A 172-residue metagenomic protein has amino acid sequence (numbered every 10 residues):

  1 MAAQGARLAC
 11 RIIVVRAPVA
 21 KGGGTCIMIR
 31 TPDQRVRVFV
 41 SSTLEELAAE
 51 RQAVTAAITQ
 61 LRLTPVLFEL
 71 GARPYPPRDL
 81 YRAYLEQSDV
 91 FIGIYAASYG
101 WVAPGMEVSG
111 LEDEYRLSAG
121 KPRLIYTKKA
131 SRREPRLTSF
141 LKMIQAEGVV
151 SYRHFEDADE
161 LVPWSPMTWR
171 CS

Functional and structural regions predicted by a protein language model:
M1-I27: N-terminal amphipathic/basic-hydrophobic helices that include classical n-h-c signal peptides and signal-anchor
A20-I94, K121: Conserved N-terminal substructure of TIR/SEFIR domains
G24-T25, K129-S172: C-terminal interaction surface of TIR/SEFIR-family domains
E45-L47, S98-V102, S131-R133: Short acidic, S/G/P-rich loop/turn micro-motifs used as interaction or catalytic elements
T55, Y81-R82, E112-R116, L141-K142: Short amphipathic alpha-helical segments and helix-helix/interface helices
P65, R123, S151-F155: Conserved beta-strand scaffold positions in the cores of enzyme catalytic domains, especially in NTP/NDP-utilizing
G71-P77, A97-A119: Conserved TIR/SEFIR loop-to-helix hotspot centered on a Trp-containing motif with a nearby acidic residue
A119-K128: A short helix->loop->beta-strand "cap" motif at the edges of active sites that frequently abuts
